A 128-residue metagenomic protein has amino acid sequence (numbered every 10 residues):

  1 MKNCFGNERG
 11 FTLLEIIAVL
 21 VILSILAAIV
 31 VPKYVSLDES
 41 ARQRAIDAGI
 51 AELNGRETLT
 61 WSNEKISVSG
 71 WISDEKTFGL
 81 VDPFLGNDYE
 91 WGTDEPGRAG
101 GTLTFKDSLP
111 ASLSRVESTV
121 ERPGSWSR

Functional and structural regions predicted by a protein language model:
M1-F11: N-terminal leader/signal peptides at the extreme start of proteins
R9, E15-A18: Internal alpha-helical transmembrane segments of multi-pass membrane proteins, especially GPCRs
R9, Y34-R42: Non-catalytic interaction surface on structured domains
I17-K33: Alpha-helical hydrophobic helix detector
L23-S24, Q43, A51, G79-V81 (+1 more regions): Alpha-helical interaction segments
E39-S67: Membrane-proximal N-terminal amphipathic helix
S62-S112, E117, S127: Extracellular/periplasmic head regions of type IV pilus-like filament subunits
